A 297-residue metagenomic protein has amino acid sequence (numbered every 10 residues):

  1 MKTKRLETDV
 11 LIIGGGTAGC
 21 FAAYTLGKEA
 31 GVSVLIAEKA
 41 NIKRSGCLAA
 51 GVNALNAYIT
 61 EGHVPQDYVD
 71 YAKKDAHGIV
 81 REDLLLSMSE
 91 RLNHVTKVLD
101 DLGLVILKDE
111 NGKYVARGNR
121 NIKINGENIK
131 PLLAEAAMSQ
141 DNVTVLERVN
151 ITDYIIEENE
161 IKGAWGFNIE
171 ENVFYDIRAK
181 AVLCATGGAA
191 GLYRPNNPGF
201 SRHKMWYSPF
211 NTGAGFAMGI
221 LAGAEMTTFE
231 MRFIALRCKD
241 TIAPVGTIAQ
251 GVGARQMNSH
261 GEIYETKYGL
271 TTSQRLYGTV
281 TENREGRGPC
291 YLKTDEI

Functional and structural regions predicted by a protein language model:
R5-T8, E171-A181: Core beta-strand elements of the Rossmann-like FAD/NAD(P) dinucleotide-binding domain in flavoenzyme oxidoreductases
V10-I36: N-terminal Rossmann-like FAD-binding beta1-loop-alpha1 element of flavoenzymes
K28-A50: Glycine-rich FAD pyrophosphate-binding loop
N56-M88: Glycine-rich active-site loop/strand segments that organize a redox cofactor
R81-R91, R117-E135, L146, M205-G213 (+1 more regions): Short beta-strand to alpha-helix junction loop
Q140-I151, M226-F229: A conserved beta-strand/loop element that lines the FAD pocket in flavoprotein oxidoreductases
C184-A243: Glycine-rich loop(s) and the adjacent beta-strand/alpha-helix scaffold that form part
M218, A224-I297: An anion/pyrophosphate-binding glycine-rich loop and adjacent beta-alpha core in soluble alpha-beta enzymes
